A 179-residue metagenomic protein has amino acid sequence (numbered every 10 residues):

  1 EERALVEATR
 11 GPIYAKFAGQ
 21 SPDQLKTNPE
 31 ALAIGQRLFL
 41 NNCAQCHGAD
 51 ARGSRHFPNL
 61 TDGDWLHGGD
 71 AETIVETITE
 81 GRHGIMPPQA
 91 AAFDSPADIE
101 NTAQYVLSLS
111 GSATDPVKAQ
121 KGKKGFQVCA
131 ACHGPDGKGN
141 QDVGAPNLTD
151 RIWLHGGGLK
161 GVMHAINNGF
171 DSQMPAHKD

Functional and structural regions predicted by a protein language model:
E1-E30, A49, H67-T73, P88-L107 (+1 more regions): Periplasmic c-type cytochrome electron-transfer domains
T27-A49, E76, E80, T114-G139 (+1 more regions): Sequence/structural segment immediately N-terminal to covalent heme-attachment motifs in c-type and related
N41, R55, A71-E72, A97 (+2 more regions): Extracytoplasmic
R52-G53, K138-G139, G157: Short, non-ligating residues that shape and space the ligands of small metal-coordination modules and catalytic
S54-T61, T79-I99, L109-V117, V143-A145 (+1 more regions): Axial heme c-ligation environment in periplasmic c-type cytochrome domains
G63-E72, P88-I99, A130-A131, N147-K160 (+2 more regions): Electron-transfer interface patches adjacent to heme c in soluble/periplasmic c-type cytochromes and di-/multiheme
E76-T79, Q104, H164-N167: Generic alpha-helical structural context detector
